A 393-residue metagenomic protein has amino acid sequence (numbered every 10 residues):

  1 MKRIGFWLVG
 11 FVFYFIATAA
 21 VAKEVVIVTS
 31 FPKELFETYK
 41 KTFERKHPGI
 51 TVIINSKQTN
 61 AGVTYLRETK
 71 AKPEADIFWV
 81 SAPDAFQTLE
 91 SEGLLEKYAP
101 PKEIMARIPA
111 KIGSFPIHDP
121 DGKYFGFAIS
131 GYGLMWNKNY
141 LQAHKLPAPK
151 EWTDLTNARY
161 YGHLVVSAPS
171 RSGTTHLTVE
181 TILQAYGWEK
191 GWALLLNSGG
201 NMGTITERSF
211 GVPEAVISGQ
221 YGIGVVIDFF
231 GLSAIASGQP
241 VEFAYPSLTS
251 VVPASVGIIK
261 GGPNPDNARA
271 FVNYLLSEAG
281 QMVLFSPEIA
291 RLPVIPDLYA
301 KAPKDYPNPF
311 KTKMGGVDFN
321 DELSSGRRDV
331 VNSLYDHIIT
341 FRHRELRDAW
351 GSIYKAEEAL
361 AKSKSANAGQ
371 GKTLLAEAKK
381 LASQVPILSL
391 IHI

Functional and structural regions predicted by a protein language model:
K23-Q87, P213: Early extracytoplasmic/lumenal segment of secretory-pathway proteins
F31, F36-E37, E74-I217: Extracytoplasmic ligand-binding site segments that recognize negatively charged/polar headgroups
P73-V80, I205, G222-I227, E242-A244: Paired acidic/hydrophobic, glycine-rich loop segments that form the ligand-binding mouth/hinge of periplasmic-binding
D84-T88, I217, Y221-P240: A ligand-binding cleft/hinge motif common to bilobed small-molecule-binding domains
M135-Y140, V252-P265, V283-L284: A bilobed periplasmic-binding-protein/Venus flytrap-type ligand-binding module shared by bacterial periplasmic
H163-S167, Y274-P296: Periplasmic-binding protein-like
L194-G199, I205, S237-G262: Periplasmic-binding protein-like
I391-I393: Conserved small/polar residues in nucleotide/adenosyl-binding loops
